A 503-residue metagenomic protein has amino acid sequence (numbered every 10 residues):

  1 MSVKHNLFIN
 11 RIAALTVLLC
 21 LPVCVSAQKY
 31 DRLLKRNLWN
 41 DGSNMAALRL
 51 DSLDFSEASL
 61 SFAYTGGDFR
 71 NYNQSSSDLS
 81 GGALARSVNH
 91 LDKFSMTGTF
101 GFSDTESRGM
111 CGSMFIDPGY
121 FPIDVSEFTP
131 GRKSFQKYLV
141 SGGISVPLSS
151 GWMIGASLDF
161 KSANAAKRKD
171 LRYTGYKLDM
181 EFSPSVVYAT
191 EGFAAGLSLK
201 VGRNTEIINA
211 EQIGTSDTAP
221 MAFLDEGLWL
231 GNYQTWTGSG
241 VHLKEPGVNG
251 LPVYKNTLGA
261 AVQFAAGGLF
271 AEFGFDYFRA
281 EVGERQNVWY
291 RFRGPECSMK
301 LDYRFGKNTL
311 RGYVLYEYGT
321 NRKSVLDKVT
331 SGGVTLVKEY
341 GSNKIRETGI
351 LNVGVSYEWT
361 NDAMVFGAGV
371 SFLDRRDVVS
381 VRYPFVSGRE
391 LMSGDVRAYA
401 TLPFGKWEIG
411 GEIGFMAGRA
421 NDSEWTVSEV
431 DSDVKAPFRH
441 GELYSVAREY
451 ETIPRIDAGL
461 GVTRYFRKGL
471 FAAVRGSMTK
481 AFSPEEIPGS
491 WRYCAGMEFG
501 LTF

Functional and structural regions predicted by a protein language model:
S56-L60, F94-F100, W152-L158, A195-L199 (+9 more regions): Transmembrane beta-strands of outer-membrane beta-barrel proteins
F62-D68, F102-E106, F160-N164, T190 (+11 more regions): Transmembrane beta-strands of outer-membrane beta-barrel pores
D68-S75, G109-F115, A165-Y173, I208-G214 (+6 more regions): Outer-membrane beta-barrel translocator domains and adjoining extracellular loop/strand segments of Gram-negative
N73-L79, P130-S134, R172-Y176, V248-N256 (+5 more regions): Replace "Gram-negative outer membrane beta-barrel proteins" with "bacterial and organellar outer membrane beta-barrel
G81-A85, Q136-G142, M180-P184, N256-V262 (+5 more regions): Hydrophobic, lipid-facing positions within transmembrane beta-strands of outer-membrane proteins
H90-F94, P147-G151, A189-E191, A265-G267 (+5 more regions): Outer-membrane beta-barrel channels and translocator barrels
Y188-G192, W491-F503: Outer-membrane beta-barrel "beta-signal"
G231-V370: Long, internal scaffold/assembly segments composed of regular secondary structure
